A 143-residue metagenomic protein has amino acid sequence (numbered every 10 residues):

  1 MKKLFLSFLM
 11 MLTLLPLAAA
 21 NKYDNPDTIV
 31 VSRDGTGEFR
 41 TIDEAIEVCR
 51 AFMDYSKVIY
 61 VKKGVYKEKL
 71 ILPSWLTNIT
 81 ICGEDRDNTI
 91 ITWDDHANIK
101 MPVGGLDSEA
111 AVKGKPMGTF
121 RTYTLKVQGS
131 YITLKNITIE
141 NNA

Functional and structural regions predicted by a protein language model:
M1-D24, G104-L106: Bacterial Sec-dependent N-terminal signal peptides
N25-I29, K115: Glycine/charged-rich beta-loop-alpha catalytic/anionic-binding loops adjacent to active sites
T28-Y60: Acidic Gly/Asp/Thr-rich repetitive segments characteristic of extracellular carbohydrate-active and adhesion proteins
R33-E38, T77-A143: Right-handed parallel beta-helix/beta-spiral solenoid domain characteristic of secreted/periplasmic
R40-A51, Y66-W75, I81: Short, T/G/N/S-enriched strand-turn elements that build extracellular solenoid repeat scaffolds
K62-K63, K135: Short His-Asn-centered micro-motif
G64-E68, R86-N88: Short active-site-proximal "capping" loops at secondary-structure junctions
